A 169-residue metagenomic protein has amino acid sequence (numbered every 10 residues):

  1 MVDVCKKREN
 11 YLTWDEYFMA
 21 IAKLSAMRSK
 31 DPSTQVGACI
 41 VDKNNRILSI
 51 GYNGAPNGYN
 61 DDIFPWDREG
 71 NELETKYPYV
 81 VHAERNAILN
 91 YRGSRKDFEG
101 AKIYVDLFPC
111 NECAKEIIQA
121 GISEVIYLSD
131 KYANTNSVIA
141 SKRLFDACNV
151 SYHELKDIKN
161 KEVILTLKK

Functional and structural regions predicted by a protein language model:
M1-K169: Zinc-dependent deaminase catalytic domain
